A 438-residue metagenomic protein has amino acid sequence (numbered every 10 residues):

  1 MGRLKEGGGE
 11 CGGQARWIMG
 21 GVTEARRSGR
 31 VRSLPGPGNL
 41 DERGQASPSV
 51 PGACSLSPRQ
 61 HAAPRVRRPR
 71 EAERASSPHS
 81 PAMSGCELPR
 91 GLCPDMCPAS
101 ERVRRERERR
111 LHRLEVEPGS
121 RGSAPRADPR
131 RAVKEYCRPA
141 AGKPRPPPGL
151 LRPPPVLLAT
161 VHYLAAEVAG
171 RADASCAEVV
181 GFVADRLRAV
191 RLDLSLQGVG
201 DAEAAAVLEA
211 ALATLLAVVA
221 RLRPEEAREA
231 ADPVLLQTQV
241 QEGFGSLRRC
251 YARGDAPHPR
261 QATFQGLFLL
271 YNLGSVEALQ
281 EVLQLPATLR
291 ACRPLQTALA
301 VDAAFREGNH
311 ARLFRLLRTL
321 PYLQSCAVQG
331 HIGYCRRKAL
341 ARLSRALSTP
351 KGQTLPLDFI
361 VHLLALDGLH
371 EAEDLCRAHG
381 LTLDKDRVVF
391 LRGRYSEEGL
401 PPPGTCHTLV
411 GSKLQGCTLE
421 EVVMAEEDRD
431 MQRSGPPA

Functional and structural regions predicted by a protein language model:
G2-L4, R16-L192, G198, A204 (+2 more regions): Eukaryote-biased activation of long, low-complexity terminal tails and linkers
P154-G170, E203-P224, R260-G274: Amphipathic alpha-helical repeat scaffolds of TPR domains
L158-A165, V180-L194, E209, A213 (+4 more regions): Hydrophobic core segments within long, regular secondary-structure runs in both alpha- and beta-rich folds
L192-E203, R249-P259: Flexible helix-coil transition and linker loops at the boundaries of alpha-helical arrays
L196-A204, R223-A231: Short, surface-exposed loop/turn segments at secondary-structure junctions
A227-L375, H379-R387, R392-L400: Alpha-helical scaffold segments of alpha-solenoid architecture
P350-T354, L366, H370, H379 (+2 more regions): C-terminal regulatory/linker segments that are acidic, Ser/Thr- and Pro-rich and often disordered or coiled-coil
